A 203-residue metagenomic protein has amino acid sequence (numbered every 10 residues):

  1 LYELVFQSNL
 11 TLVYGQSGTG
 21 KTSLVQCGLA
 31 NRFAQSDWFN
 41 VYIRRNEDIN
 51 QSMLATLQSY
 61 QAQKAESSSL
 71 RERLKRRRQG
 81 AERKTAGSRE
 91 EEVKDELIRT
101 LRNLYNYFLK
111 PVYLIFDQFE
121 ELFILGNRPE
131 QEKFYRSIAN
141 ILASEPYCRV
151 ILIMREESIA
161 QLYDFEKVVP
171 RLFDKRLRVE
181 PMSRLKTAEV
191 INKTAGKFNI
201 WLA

Functional and structural regions predicted by a protein language model:
L1-A203: Amphipathic helix/helix-loop-helix segment enriched in hydrophobic residues with interspersed Lys/Arg and occasional
